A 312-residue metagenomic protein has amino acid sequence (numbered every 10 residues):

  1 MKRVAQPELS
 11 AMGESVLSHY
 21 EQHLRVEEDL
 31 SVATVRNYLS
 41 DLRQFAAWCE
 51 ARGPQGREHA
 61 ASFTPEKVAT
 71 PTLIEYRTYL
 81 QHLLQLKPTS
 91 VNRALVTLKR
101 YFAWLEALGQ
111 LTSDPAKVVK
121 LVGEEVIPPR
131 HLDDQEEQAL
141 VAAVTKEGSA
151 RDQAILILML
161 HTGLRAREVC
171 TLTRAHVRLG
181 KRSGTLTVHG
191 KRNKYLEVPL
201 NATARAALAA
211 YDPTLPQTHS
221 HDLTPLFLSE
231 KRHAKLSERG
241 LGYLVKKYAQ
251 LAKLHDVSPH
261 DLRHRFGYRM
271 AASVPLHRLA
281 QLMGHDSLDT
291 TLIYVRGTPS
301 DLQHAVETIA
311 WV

Functional and structural regions predicted by a protein language model:
M1-V312: Conserved catalytic core of the tyrosine transesterase superfamily
